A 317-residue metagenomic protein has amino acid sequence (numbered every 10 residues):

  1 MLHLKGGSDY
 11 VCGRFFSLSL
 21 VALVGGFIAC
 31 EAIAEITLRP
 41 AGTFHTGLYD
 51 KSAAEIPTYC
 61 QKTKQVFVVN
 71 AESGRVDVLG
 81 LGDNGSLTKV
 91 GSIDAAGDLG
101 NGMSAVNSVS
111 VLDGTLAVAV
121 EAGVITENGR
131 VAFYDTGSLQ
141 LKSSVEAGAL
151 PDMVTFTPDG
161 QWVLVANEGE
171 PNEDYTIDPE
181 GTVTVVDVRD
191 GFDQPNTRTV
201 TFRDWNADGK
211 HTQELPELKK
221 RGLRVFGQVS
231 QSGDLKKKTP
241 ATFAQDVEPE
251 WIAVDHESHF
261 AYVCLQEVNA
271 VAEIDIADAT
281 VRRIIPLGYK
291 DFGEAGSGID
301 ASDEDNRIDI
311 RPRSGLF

Functional and structural regions predicted by a protein language model:
M1-G13: N-terminal secretory signal peptides that target proteins for export/translocation
G13-V21: Sec-dependent signal peptide recognition, specifically the positively charged N-region followed immediately by
A22, A32-I33: Cleavable N-terminal signal peptides
G26: Metal-dependent nucleotide-binding catalytic modules
E35-G296, R311-F317: Mobile, glycine-rich extracellular loop/lid and propeptide segments that shape or gate substrate/ligand access
S302-P312: A polyampholytic, Gly/Pro-enriched intrinsically disordered region
